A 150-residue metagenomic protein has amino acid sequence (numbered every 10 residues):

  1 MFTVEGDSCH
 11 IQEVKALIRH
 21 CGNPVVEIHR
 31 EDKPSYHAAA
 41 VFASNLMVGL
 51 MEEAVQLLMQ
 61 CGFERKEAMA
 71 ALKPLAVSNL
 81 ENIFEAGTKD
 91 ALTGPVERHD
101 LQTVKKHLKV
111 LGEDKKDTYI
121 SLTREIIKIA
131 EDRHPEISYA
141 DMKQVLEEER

Functional and structural regions predicted by a protein language model:
M1-E85, D141, L146: Internal alpha-helical scaffold of NAD(P)-dependent oxidoreductase catalytic cores
E81-S138: Interdomain hinge/lid region at the active-site interface of Rossmann-like NAD(P)-dependent oxidoreductases
R133-E136, A140-D141, E147-R150: Charged, long alpha-helical assembly modules
